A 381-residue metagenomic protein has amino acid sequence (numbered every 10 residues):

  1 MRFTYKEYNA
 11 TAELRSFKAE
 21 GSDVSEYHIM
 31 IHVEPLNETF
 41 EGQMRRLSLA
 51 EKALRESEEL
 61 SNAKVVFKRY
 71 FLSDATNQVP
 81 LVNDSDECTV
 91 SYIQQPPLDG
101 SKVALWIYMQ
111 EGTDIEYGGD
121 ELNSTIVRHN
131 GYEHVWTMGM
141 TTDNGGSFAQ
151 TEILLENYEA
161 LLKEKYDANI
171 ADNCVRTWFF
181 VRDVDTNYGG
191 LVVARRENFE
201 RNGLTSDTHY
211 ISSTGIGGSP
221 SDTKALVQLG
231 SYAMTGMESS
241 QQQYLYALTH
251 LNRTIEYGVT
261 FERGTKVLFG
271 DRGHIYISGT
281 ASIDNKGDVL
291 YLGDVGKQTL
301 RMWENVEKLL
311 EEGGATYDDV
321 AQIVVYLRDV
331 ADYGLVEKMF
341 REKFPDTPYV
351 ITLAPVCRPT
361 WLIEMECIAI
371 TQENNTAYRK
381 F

Functional and structural regions predicted by a protein language model:
M1-A321, L327-F381: N-terminal presequence-like segments and the immediate start of the first folded domain
